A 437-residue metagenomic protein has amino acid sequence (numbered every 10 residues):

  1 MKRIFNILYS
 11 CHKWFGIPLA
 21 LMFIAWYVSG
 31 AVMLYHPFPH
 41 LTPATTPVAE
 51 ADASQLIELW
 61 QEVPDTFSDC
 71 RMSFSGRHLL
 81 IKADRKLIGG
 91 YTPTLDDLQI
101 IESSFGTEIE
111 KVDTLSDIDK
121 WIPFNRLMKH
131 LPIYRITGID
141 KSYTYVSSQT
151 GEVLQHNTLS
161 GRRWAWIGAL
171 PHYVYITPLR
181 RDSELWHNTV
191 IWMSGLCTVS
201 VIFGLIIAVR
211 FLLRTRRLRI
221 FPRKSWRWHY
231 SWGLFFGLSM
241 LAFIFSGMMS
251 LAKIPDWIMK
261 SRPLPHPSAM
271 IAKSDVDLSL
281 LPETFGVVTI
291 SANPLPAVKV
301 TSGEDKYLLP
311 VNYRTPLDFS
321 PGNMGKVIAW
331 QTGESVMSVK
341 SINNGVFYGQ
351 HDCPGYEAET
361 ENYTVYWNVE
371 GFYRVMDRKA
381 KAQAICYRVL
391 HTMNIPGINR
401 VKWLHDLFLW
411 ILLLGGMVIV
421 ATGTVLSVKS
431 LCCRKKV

Functional and structural regions predicted by a protein language model:
K2-K82, L87-I136, Y143-Q149, N157 (+2 more regions): An N-terminus-focused feature that recognizes amino-terminal "leader" regions
K2-T46, L179-P263, G397-V437: Internal alpha-helical transmembrane segments
S54, S75, M324, Q331-S335 (+1 more regions): C-terminal amphipathic "assembly/sorting" segment characterized by alternating charged and hydrophobic residues
T66-P132, F285-G286, S291-G355: Membrane-proximal low-complexity regions enriched in glycine and acidic/polar residues
I88-G90, V146, L309-V311, W367 (+1 more regions): Hydrophobic/aromatic beta-strand positions that recur at structurally equivalent sites within the blades
Y91-L95, Q99-E110, L131-P178, L205-A208 (+3 more regions): Extended, hydrophilic extramembrane loops/domains of integral membrane proteins
G106-W121, V174-T198, W330-F347, T392-I419: A short, charged
D256-L295: Membrane-interface segments at or immediately adjacent to transmembrane helices that form the boundary between
